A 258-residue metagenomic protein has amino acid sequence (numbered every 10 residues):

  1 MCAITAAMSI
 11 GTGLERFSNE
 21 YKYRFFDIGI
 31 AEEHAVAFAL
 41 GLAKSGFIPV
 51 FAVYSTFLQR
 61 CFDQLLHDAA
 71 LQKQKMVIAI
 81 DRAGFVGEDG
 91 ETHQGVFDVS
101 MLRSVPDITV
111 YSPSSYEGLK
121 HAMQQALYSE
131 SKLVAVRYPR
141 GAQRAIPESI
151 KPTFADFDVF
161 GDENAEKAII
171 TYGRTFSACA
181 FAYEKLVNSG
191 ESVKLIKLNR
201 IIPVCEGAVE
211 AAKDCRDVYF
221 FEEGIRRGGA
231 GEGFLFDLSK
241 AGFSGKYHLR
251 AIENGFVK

Functional and structural regions predicted by a protein language model:
M1, T5-N19, E33-V36, L58 (+4 more regions): Thiamine diphosphate
C2, R24-D27, S45-T56, M76-A79: A short, small-residue-rich loop immediately preceding and capping a beta-strand
G13, F25, E32-A52, C61-L65 (+1 more regions): Extended, hydrophobic alpha-helical segments in both membrane/secreted and soluble proteins
Y21-F25, F47-Y54, F85, I108-T109 (+1 more regions): Short, basic, glycine/proline-bearing loop/turn elements
T56-Q59, S115-K120, R226-R227: Active-site glycine- and acidic-residue-rich loops that bind and position anionic ligands or nucleotide-like cofactors
D107, Y111-S114, P147-E148: Active-site core segments that coordinate phosphate-bearing ligands/cofactors across diverse enzyme families
S112-S129: Conserved glycine-bearing catalytic or ligand-binding loops at nucleotide- and phosphate-handling centers of large
